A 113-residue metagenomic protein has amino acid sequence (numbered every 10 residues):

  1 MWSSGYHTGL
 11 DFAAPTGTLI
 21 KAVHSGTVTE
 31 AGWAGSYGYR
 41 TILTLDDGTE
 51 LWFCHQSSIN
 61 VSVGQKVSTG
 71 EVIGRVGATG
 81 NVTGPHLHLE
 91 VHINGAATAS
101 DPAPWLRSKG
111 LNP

Functional and structural regions predicted by a protein language model:
M1-P113: Catalytic cores of peptidoglycan-degrading enzymes
